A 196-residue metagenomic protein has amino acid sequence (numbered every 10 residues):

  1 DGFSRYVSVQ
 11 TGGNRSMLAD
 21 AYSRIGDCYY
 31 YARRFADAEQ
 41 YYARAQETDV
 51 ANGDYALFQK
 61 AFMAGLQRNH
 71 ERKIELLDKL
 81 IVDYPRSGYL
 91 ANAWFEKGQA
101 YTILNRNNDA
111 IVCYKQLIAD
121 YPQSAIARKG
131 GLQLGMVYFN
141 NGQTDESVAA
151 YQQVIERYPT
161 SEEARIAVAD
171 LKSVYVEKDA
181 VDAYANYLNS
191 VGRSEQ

Functional and structural regions predicted by a protein language model:
D1-Q196: Acidic, polar-rich low-complexity tracts and alpha-helical solenoid repeat scaffolds
